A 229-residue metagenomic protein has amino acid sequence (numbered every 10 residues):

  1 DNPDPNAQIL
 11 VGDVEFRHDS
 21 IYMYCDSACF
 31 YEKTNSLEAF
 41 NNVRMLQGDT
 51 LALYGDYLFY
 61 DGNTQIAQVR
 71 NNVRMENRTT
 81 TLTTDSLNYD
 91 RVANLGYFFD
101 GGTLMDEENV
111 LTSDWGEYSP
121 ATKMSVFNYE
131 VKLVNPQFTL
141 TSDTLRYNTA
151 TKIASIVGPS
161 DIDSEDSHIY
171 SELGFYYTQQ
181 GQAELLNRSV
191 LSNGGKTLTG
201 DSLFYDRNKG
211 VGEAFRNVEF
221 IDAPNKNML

Functional and structural regions predicted by a protein language model:
D1-L229: N-terminal amphipathic/hydrophobic interface segments
